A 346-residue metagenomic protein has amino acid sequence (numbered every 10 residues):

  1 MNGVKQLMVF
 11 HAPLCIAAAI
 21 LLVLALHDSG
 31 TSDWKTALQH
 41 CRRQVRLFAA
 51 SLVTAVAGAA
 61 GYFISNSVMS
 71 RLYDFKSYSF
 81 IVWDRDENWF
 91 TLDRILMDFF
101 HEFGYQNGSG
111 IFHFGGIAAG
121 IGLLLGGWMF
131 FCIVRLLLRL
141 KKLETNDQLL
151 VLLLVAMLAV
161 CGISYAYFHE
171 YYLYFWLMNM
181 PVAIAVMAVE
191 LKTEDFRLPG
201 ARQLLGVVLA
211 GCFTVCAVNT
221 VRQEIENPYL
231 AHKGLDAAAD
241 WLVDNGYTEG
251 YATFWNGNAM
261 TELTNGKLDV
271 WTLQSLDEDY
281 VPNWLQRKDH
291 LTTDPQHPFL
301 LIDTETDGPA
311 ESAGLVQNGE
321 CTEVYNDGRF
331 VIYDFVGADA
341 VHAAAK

Functional and structural regions predicted by a protein language model:
M1-I20: Transmembrane helices and adjacent periplasmic/lumenal helix-loop junctions of polyprenol-phosphate-dependent
M8-V9, H113-W128, T145-R197: Hydrophobic/aromatic-rich transmembrane helices and adjacent perimembrane loops
A25-A49, G116-V155, S164-Y167: Membrane-interface helix-loop-helix junctions at transmembrane boundaries of multi-pass membrane enzymes, predominantly
L52, A59-F131: Membrane-lumen/periplasm interface segments of multi-pass, membrane-embedded glycan/lipid transferases
L52, L124, L143, L150 (+1 more regions): Signature aromatic-anchored transmembrane alpha helix within multi-pass, membrane-resident enzymes that catalyze glycan
R202-D244, N258: Membrane-proximal, lumen/periplasm-facing interface regions of secretory-pathway glyco- and lipid-modifying enzymes
N245-D279: Short periplasmic/luminal acceptor-recognition loop of GT-C membrane glycosyltransferases, typified by
K267-V341: Luminal/periplasmic acceptor-recognition loop/helix of membrane-associated glycosyltransferases
